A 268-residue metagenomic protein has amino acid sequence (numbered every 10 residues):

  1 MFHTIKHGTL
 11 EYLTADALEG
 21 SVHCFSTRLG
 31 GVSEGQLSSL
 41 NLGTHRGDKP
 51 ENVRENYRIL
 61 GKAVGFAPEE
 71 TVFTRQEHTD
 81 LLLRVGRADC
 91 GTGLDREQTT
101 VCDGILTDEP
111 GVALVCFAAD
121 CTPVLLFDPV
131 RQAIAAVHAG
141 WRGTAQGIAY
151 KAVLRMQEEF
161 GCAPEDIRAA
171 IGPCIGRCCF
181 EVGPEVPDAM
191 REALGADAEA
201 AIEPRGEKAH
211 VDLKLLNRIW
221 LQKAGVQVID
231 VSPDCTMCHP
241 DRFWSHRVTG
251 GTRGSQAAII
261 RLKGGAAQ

Functional and structural regions predicted by a protein language model:
M1-Q268: Active-site microenvironment for binding and transforming phosphate-containing groups
